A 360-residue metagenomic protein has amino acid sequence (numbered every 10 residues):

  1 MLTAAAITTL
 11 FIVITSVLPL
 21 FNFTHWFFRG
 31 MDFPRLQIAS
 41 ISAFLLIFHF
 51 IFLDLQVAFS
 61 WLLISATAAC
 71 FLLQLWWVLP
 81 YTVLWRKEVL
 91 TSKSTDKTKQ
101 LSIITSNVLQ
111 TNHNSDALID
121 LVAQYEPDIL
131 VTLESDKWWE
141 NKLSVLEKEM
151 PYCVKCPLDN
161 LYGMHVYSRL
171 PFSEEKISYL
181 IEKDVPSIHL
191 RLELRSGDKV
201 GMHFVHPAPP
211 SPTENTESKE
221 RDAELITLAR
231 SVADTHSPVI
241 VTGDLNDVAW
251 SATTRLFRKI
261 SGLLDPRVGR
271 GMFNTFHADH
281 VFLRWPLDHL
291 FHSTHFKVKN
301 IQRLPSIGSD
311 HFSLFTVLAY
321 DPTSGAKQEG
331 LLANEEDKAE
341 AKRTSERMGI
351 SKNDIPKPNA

Functional and structural regions predicted by a protein language model:
L2-F52, F59-L75: Membrane-embedded alpha-helical segments of integral membrane proteins
A4-I7, F59, S92, A229 (+1 more regions): Hydrophobic alpha-helical segments, principally membrane-spanning helices and signal/leader peptides
V17-L18, V89-K93, E140-K142, A252-T253: Intrinsically disordered, low-complexity boundary segments flanking structured domains
I51-L55, F59-Q124: N-terminal signal-anchor transmembrane helix
I103, L109-A123, I129-A360: Soluble catalytic domains of enzymes that build or remodel membrane lipids, polysaccharides, and related
